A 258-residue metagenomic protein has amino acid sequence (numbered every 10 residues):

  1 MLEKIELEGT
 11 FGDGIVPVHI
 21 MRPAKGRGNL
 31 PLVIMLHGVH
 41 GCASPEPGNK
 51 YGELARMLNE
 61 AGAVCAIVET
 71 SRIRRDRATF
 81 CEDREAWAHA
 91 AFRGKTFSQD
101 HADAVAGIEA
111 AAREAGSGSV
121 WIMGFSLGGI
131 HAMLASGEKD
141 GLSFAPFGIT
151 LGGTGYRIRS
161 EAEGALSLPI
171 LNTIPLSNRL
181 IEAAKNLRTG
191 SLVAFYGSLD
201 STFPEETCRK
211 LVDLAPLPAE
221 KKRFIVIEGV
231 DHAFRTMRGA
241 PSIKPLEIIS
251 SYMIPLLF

Functional and structural regions predicted by a protein language model:
M1-G28: N-terminal cap/lid segment of alpha/beta-hydrolase-fold proteins
K25-R74: Short, surface-exposed "cap/lid" segments of acyl-processing enzymes
G48, G190, P204-L214: Short alpha-helix in the alpha/beta-hydrolase fold that links the catalytic acid
D76-T79, A219-F258: C-terminal catalytic histidine-bearing segment of alpha/beta-hydrolase fold enzymes
C81-E114: Alpha/beta-hydrolase active-site loop
V105-N172, L176: Primarily recognizes the serine-hydrolase "nucleophile elbow" in alpha/beta-hydrolase and SGNH/GDSL folds
I158, L199-F203, H232: Acidic catalytic loop of the alpha/beta-hydrolase fold
L187-R188, A194-Y196, D200: Short beta-strand/loop motif that positions the catalytic acidic residue of the alpha/beta-hydrolase fold
